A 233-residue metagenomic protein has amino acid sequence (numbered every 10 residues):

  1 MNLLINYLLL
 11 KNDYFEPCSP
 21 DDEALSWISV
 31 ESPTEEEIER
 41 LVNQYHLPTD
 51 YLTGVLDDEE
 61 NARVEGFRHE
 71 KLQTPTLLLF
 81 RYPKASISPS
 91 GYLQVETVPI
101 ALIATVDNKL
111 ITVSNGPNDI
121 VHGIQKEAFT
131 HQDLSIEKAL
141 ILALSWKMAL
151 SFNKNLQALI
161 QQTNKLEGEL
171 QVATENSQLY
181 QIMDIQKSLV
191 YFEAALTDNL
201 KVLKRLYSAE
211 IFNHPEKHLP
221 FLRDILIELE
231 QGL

Functional and structural regions predicted by a protein language model:
M1-E228: Peripheral, non-transmembrane regulatory/ligand-interaction domains of membrane transport proteins
